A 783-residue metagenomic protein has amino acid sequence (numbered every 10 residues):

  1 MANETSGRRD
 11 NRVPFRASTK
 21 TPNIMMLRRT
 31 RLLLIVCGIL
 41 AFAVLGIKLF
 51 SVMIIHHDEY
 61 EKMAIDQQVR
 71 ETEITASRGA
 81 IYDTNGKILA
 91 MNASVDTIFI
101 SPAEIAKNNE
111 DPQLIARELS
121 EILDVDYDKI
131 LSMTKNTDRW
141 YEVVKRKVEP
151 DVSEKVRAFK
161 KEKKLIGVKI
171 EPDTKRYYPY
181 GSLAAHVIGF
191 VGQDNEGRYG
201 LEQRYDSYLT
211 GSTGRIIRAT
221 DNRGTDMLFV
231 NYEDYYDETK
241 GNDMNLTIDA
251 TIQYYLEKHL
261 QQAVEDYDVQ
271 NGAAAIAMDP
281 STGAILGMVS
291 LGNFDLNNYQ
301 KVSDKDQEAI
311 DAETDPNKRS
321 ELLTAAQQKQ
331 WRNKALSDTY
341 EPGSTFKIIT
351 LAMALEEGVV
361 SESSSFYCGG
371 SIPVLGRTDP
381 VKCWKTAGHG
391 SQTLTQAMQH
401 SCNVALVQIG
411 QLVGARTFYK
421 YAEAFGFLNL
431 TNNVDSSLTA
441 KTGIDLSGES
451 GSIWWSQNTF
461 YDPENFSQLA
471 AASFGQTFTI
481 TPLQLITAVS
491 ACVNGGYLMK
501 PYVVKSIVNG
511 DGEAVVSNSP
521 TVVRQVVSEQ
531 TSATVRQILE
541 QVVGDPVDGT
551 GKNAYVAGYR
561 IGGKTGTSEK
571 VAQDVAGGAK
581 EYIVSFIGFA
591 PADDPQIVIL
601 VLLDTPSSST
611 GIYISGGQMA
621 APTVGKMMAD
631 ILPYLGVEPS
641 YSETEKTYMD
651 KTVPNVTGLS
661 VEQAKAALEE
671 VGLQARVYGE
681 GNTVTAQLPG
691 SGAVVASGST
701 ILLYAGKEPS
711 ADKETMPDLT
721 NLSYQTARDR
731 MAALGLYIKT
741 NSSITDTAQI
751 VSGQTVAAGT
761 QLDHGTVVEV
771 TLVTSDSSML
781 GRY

Functional and structural regions predicted by a protein language model:
M1-I310, T339, R416-A424, V556 (+6 more regions): Periplasmic/cell-envelope proteins involved in peptidoglycan metabolism and beta-lactam response
T5-R12, A90, D96, R223-Y235 (+4 more regions): Beta-lactam-recognizing serine transpeptidase/beta-lactamase-like catalytic domain environment
Q68-R70, I98-N108, A116-L119, D138-K147 (+11 more regions): Second-shell loop/turn segments in exported
V69, I74-S77, T84, N92-V95 (+27 more regions): Extracytoplasmic
A93, I100-P102, P172, G189-G192 (+6 more regions): Flexible glycine-/small-residue-rich
K129-R139, K175, V269-T282, Y367-S371 (+5 more regions): Acidic/histidine-enriched alpha-helical segments
A184-H186, A284, I348-I349, I486-V489 (+3 more regions): Short, solvent-exposed alpha-helical surface patches in non-cytosolic proteins
N518, G558, A572, V601-Y783: Ligand-recognition elements built from short beta-strands and adjacent flexible loops
